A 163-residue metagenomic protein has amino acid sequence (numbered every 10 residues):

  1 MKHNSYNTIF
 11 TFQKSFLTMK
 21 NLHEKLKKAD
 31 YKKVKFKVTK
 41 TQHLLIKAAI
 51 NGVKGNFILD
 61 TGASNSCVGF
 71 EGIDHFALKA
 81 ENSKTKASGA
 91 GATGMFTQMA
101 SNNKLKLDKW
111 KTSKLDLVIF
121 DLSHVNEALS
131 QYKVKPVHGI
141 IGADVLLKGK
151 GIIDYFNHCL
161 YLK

Functional and structural regions predicted by a protein language model:
H3: Cationic, low-complexity basic patches in intrinsically disordered or flexible, solvent-exposed regions
Y6-K163: Pepsin/retropepsin-fold aspartyl endopeptidases
